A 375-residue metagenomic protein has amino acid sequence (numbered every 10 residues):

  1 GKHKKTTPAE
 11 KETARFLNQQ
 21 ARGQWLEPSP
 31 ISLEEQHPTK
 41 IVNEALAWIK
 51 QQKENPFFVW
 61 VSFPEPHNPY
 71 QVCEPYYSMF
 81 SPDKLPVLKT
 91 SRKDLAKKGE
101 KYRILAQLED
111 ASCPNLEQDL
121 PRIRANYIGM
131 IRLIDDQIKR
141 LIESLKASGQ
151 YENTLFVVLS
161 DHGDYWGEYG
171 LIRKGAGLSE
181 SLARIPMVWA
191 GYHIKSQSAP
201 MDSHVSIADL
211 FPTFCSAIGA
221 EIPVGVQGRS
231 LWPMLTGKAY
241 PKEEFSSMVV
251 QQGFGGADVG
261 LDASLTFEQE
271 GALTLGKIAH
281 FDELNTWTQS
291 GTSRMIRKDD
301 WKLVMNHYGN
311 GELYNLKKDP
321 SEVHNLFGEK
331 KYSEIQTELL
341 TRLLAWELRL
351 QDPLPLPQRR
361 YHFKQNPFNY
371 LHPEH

Functional and structural regions predicted by a protein language model:
G1, E65-D94: Aromatic- and acidic-residue-enriched segments that line the glycan-binding/catalytic groove of carbohydrate-active
G1-E74, S112-P114, L261-D282: Formylglycine-dependent
E27-P30, E34-V42, L46, E152-T154 (+3 more regions): Polar, surface-exposed loop/tail segments that function as active-site lids or cofactor/substrate-recognition elements
Q36-Q52, L85-V87, S112-T154, I194 (+1 more regions): A long, amphipathic alpha-helix that forms part of the scaffold/cap immediately adjacent to metal-dependent active
F58-E65, L155-S160, V188-W189, P233 (+1 more regions): Short beta-strand segments
Q71-P75, M79, S144-S206: Histidine-centered active-site microenvironments of extracellular/periplasmic hydrolases and transferases
A111-R122, Y240, G253-V259, H307 (+1 more regions): Long, internal low-complexity/basic segments
S179-E180, V250-G328, P357, N369 (+1 more regions): C-terminal, low-complexity/hydrophilic appendages and adjacent surface loops of extracellular/periplasmic anionic
